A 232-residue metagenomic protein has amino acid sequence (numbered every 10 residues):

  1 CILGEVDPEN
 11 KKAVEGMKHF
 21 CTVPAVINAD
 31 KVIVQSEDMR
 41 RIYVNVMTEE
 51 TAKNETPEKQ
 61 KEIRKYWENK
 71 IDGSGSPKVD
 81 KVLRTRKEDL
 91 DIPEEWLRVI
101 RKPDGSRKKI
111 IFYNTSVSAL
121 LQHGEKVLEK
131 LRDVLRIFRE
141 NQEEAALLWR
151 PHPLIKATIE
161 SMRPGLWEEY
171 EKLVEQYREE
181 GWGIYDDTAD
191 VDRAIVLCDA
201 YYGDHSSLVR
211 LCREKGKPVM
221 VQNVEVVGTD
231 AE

Functional and structural regions predicted by a protein language model:
C1, D186-D230: A donor-sugar binding/catalytic signature common to diverse glycosyltransferases and related nucleotide-sugar
C1-L3, D38-R40, P77-V79, S116-L120 (+4 more regions): Short, solvent-exposed loop/turn segments at secondary-structure junctions
C1-L83: Active-site and donor-binding regions of nucleotide-sugar-utilizing enzymes
A25, D104, R193-A194: Structural alpha-helical scaffold elements that stabilize or flank donor/cofactor-binding regions in carbohydrate
D30, K109, V196-D199: Conserved acidic residues
K31-I33, D72, L148, A200-Y202 (+1 more regions): Hydrophobic/aromatic beta-strand patches that form the interior of the parallel beta-sheet core in alpha/beta enzyme
K61, S76-Y170: Conserved catalytic-core segment of nucleotide-activated headgroup transferases in glycan assembly
R163-D187: Nucleotide-activated donor-binding/catalytic signature segment of Leloir-type glycosyltransferases, i.e., the conserved
